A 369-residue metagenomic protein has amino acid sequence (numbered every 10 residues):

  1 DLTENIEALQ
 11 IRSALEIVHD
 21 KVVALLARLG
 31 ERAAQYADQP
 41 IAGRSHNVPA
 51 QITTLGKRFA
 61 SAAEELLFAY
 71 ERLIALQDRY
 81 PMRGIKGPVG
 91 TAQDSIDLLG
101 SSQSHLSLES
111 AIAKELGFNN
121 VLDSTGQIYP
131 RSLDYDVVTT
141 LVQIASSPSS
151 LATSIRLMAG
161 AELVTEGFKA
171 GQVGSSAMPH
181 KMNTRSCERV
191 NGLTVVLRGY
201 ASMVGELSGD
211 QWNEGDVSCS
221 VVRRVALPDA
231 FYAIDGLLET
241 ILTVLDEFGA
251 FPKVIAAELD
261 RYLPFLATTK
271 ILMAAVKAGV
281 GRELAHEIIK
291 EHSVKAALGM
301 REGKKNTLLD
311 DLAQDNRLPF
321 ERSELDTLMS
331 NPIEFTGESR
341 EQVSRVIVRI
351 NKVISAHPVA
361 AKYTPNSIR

Functional and structural regions predicted by a protein language model:
L2-L55, G117-L133, E214-S220: Long, non-coiled-coil amphipathic alpha-helical linker/lever segments that couple catalytic cores to other domains
L2-L9, L66, L106-S107, L266-K270 (+1 more regions): A generic alpha-helix surface/boundary motif
R12, E16, P40, L73-R83 (+1 more regions): Inter-helical turn/loop segments and adjacent helix faces that build the functional surface of alpha-helical bundle
D20-V23, Q51-D210: Internal glycine-rich alpha/beta core junctions
V23, A27, S149, E283-E287: Short, solvent-exposed positions on alpha-helices
G30-A33, A37, I74-Q77, P81 (+4 more regions): A structural signal for long alpha-helical coiled-coils and helix-turn connectors that form the cytosolic signaling
G30-A33, D78-G90, E214, A360-A361 (+1 more regions): Long amphipathic alpha-helical coiled-coil segments
E162-L163, P179-R369: Glycine-rich cofactor/substrate-binding loops
